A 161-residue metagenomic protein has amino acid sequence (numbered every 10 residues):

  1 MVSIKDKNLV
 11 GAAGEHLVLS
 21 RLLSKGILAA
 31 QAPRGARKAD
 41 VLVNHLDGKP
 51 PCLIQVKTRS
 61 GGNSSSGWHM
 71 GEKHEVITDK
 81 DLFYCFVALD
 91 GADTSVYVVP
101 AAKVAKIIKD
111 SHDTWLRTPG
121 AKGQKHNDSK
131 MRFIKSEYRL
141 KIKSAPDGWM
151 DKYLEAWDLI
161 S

Functional and structural regions predicted by a protein language model:
M1-R37, L42-S161: Mixed-charge (Asp/Glu-Lys/Arg
